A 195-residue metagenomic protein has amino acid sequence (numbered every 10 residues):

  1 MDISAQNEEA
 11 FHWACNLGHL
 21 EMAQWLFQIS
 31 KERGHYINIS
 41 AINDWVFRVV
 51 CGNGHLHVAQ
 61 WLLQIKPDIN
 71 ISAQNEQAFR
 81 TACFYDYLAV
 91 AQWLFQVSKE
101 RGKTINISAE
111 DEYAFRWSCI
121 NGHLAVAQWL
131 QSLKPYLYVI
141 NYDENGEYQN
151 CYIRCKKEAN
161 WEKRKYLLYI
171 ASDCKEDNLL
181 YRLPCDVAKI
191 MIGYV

Functional and structural regions predicted by a protein language model:
M1-E8, S30-D44, K66-E76, S98-E112 (+2 more regions): Ankyrin repeat arrays, specifically the small/polar loop and inter-repeat linker segments at the C-terminal end of each
E21-M22, H57-V58, A89-V90, A125-V126: Conserved ankyrin/ankyrin-like repeat signature
Y85, D111-L130, P135, Y142-D143: Ankyrin-repeat and related helical/solenoid repeat scaffolds used for protein-protein interactions
G146-V195: Cullin-RING E3 adaptor/co-adaptor recruitment helices
